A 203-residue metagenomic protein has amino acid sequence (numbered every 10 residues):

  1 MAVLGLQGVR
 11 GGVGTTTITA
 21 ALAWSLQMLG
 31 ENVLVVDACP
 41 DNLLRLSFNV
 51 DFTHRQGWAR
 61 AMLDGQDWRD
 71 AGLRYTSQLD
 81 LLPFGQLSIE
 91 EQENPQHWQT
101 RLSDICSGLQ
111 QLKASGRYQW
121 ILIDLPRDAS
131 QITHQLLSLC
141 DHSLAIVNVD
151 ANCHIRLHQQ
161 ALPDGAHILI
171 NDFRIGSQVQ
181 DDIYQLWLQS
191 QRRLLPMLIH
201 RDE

Functional and structural regions predicted by a protein language model:
M1-V3, H142, P163-G165, D172: Acidic-aromatic/histidine active-site loop/patch
A2-D41: Walker A/P-loop phosphate-binding motif and the immediately C-terminal alpha-helix
G30, Y118, C140-D141: Short, well-ordered alpha-helix to beta-strand connector turns
N32, A38-K113, Q119, E203: P-loop/Walker-type NTP enzyme "switch/lid" segment
V36, P83-F84, L122-D124, S143-N148 (+1 more regions): Conserved beta-strand segments of the P-loop GTPase G domain that flank and frequently precede/overlap
L112-I132: Glycine-rich phosphate-binding loop used to anchor ATP phosphates in small-molecule kinases, encompassing both
D128-A151: Inter-motif core of Ras-like GTPase G domains
D172-E203: Beta-strand-loop-alpha "switch" segments that mediate conformational coupling across diverse proteins
